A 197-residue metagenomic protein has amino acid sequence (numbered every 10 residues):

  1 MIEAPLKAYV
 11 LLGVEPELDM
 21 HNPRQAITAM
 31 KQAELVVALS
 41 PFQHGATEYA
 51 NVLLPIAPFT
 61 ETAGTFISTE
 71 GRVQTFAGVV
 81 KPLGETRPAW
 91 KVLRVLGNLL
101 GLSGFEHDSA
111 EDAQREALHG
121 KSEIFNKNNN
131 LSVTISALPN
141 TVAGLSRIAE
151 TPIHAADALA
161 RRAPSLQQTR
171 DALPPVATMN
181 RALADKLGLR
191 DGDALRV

Functional and structural regions predicted by a protein language model:
I2-E85, K91-S103, E111-V197: A cross-kingdom feature strongest in bacterial/archaeal respiratory oxidoreductases
